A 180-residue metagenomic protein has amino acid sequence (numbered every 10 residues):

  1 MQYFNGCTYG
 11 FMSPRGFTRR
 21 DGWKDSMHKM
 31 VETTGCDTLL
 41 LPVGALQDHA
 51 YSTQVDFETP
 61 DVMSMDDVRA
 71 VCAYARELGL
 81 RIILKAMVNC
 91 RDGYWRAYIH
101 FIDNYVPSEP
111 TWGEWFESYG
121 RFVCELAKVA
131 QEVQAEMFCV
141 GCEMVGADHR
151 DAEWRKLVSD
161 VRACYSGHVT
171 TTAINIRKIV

Functional and structural regions predicted by a protein language model:
M1-T38, R76-E77, R81: N-terminal carbohydrate-binding accessory modules
Y3, T34-T53, D67-A147: Substrate-binding cleft and catalytic face of glycoside hydrolase catalytic domains, especially the flexible beta-alpha
G16-E32, F116-V129, I174-V180: Short, acidic/polar
R19, W95-R96, H149-V158, I174-V180: Distinct, well-ordered alpha-helical segments
T53-V62: Short glycine-enriched, charge-decorated loop/helix-capping segments at active-site entrances that position
M63-A75, L80, W154-H168: Alpha-helix-loop-beta-strand connector modules within alpha/beta enzyme cores
R121-F122, E132, M137, D148-T172: Active-site neighborhood of glycoside hydrolase catalytic domains
E143, G167-V180: Substrate-binding/catalytic cleft of secreted carbohydrate-active enzymes, primarily glycoside hydrolases
